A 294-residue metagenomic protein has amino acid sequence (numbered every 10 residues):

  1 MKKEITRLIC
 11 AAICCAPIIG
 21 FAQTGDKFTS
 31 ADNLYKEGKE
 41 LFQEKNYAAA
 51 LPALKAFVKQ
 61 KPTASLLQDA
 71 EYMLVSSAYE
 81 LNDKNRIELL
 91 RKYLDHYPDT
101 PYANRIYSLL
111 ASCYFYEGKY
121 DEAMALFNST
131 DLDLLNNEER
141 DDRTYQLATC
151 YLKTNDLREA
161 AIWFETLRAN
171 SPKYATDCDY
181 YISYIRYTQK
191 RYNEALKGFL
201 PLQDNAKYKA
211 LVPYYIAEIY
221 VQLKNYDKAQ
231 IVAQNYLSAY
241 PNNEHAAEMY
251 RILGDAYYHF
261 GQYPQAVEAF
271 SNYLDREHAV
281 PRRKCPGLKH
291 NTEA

Functional and structural regions predicted by a protein language model:
K2-C10, G20-A294: Acidic, polar-rich low-complexity tracts and alpha-helical solenoid repeat scaffolds
